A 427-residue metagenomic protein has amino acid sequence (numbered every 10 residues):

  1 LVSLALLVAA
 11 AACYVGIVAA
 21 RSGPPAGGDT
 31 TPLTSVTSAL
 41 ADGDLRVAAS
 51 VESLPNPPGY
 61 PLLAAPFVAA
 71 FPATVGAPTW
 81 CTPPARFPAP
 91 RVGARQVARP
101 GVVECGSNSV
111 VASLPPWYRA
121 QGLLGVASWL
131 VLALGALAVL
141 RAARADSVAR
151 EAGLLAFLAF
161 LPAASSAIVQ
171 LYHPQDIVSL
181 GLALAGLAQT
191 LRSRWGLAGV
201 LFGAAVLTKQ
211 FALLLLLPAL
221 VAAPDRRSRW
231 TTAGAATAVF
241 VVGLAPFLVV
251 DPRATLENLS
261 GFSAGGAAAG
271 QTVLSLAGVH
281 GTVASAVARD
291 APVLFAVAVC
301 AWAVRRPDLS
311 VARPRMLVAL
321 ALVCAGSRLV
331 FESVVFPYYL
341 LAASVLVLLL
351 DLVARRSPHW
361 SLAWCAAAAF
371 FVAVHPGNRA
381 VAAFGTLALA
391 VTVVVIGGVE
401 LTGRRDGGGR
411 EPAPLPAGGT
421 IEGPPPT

Functional and structural regions predicted by a protein language model:
L1-L187, A223-P337, D351, G403-A417 (+1 more regions): Primarily membrane-embedded glycan-assembly and transfer machineries that use lipid-linked glycans
F160-A164, L182-A185, V200-F202, L213-L216 (+4 more regions): Hydrophobic, membrane-inserted alpha-helices
Q170-I177, L207, L213, V334-A342 (+1 more regions): Replace "multi-pass membrane enzymes" with "multi-pass membrane proteins
G181, L340-L346, F384-V391: Hydrophobic core segments of alpha-helical transmembrane domains in multi-pass membrane proteins
G196, V200-A222, V242, V330-Y339: Transmembrane helices and adjacent periplasmic/lumenal helix-loop junctions of polyprenol-phosphate-dependent
F336-R356: Hydrophobic/aromatic-rich transmembrane helices and adjacent perimembrane loops
D351-T427: Aromatic-enriched
